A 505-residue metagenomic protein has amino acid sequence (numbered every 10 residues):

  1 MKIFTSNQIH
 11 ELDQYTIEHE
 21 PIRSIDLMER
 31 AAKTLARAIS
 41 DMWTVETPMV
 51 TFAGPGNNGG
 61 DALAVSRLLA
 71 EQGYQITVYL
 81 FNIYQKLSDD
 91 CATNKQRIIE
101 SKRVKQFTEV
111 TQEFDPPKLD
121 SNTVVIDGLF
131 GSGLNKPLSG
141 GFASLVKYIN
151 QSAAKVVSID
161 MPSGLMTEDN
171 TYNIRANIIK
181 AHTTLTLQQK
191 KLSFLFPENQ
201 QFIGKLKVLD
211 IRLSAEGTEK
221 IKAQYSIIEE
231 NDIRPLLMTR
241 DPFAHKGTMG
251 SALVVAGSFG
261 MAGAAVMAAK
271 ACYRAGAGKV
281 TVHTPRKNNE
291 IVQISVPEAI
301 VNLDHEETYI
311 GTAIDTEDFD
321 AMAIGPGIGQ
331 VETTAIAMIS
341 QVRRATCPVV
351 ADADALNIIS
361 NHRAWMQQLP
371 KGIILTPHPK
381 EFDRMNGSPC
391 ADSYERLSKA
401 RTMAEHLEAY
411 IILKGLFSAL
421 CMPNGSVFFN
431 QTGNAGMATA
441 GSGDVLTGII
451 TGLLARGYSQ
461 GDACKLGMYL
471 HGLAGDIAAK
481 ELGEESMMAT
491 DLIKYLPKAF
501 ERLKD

Functional and structural regions predicted by a protein language model:
M1-N82, S88, T183, F194-V349 (+3 more regions): Small-residue (G/A/S/T)-rich helix-start motifs and N-terminal tracts that mark the onset
A36-L129, P137-I159, A337, A345: Nucleotide and nucleotide-moiety/phosphate-recognizing core
L87-D90, G141, A176-I179, M488-D491: Short acidic-hydrophobic sequence patches enriched in Asp/Glu that either
Q112-F114, M161-T167, L192, E307-Y309 (+1 more regions): Short acidic loop-to-helix transition motifs that present clustered carboxylates
L119-T123, I178, T316-E317, V342: A short, aliphatic-rich alpha-helical micro-motif
N122-V124, L129-A223: Internal gly/pro-rich beta-alpha loop/helix module that stabilizes soluble enzyme cofactors or their anionic handles
